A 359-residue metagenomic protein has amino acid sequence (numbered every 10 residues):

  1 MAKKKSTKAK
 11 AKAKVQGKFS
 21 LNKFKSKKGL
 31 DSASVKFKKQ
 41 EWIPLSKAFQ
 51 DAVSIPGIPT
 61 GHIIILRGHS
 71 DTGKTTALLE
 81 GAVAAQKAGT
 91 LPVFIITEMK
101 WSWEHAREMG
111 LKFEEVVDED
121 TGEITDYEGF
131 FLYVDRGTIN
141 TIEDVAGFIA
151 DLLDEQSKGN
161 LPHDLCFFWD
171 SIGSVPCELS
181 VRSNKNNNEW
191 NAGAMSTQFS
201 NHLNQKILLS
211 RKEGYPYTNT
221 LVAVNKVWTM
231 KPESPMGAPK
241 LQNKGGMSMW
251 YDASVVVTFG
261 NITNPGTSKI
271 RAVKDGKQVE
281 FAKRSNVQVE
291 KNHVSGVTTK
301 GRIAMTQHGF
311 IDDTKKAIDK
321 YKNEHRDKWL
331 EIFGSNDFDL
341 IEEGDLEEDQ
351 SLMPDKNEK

Functional and structural regions predicted by a protein language model:
A2-L30, Q40, N264-K359: C-terminal regions of RecA-like/P-loop NTPase motor modules
K3, K10-D126: The Walker A/P-loop phosphate-binding site
W42, S46, Q50, T60 (+6 more regions): Amphipathic alpha-helical transducer elements in NTP-driven molecular machines
D51, E143, G147-D154, N201 (+4 more regions): Solvent-exposed alpha-helical segments within well-ordered globular domains of core cellular machineries
P56-P59, A84-A88, F113, L152-P162 (+2 more regions): Conserved catalytic network of the ASCE P-loop NTPase/AAA+ motor domain
T72, S174-P176, T229-K231: Short acidic, S/G/P-rich loop/turn micro-motifs used as interaction or catalytic elements
A88-E189, Q198: Conserved inter-motif catalytic segment of the P-loop NTP-binding fold
A192-G309: Phosphate-binding/switch region of NTP-binding enzymes
